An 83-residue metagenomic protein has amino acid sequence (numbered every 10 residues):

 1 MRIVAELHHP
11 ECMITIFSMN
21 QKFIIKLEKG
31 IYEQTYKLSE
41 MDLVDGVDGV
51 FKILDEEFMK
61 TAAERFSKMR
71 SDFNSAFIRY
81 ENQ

Functional and structural regions predicted by a protein language model:
R2-E28: Amphipathic, interaction-prone secondary-structure segments
C12, L38, K60-A63: Extended interaction-bearing regions that mediate binding to partners or small molecules
M19-D45: A short, structured beta-strand/loop element
L43-Q83: Mixed-charge, Lys/Arg-enriched low-complexity segments
